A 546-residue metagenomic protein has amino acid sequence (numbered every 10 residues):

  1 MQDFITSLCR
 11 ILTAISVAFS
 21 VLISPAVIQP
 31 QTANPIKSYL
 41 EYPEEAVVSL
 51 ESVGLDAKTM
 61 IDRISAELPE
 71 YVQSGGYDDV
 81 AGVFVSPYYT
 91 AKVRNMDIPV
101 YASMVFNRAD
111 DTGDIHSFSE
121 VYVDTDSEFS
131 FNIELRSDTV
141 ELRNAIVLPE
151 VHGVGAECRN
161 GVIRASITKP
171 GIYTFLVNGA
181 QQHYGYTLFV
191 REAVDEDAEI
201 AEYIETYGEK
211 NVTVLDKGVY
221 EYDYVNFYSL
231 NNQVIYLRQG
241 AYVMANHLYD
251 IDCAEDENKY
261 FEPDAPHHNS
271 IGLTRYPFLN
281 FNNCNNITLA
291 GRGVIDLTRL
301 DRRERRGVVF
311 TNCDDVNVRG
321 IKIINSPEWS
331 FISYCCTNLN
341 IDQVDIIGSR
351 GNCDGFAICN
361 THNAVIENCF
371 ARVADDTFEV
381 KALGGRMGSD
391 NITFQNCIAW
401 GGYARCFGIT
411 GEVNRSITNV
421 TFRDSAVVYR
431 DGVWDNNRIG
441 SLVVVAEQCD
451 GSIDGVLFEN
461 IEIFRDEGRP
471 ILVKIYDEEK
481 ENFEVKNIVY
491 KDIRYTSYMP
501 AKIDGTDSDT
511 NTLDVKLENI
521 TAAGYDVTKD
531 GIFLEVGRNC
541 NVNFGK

Functional and structural regions predicted by a protein language model:
T13-S24: Bacterial N-terminal signal peptides
L22-T32: Sec-dependent signal peptide cleavage junction
A33-E202: Beta-strand-enriched, solvent-exposed domains that form extended recognition/catalytic surfaces
A165-I167, Y220-V234, M244-T288, R299-D315 (+5 more regions): Extracellular beta-strand-rich solenoid/capping regions of secreted or surface-exposed proteins that bind or remodel
A193-V234, M244: Acidic Gly/Asp/Thr-rich repetitive segments characteristic of extracellular carbohydrate-active and adhesion proteins
K210, K217, Y222-Y224, N232 (+13 more regions): Surface-exposed or flexible loop/turn and strand-edge residues in extracellular/cell-surface modules
D223-N226, A245-L248, T298-R306, P327-S333 (+9 more regions): Short glycine/acidic-rich loop motifs that flank beta-strands on beta-rich extracellular proteins
N232-V234, Q239-G240, N285-D296, D314-N325 (+9 more regions): Right-handed parallel beta-helix
